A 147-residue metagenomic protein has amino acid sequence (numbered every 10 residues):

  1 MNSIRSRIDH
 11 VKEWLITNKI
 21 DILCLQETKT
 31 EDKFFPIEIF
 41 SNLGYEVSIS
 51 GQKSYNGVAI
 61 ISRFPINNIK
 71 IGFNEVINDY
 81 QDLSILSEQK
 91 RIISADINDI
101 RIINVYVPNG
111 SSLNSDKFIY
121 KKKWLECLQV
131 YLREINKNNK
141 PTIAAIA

Functional and structural regions predicted by a protein language model:
M1-I4, Y80-S84, I119-K122: Short, flexible loop segments at the rims of nucleotide/cofactor-binding pockets, characterized by
M1-R7, I102, I146: Amphipathic alpha-helical repeat scaffolds
I4-I16: Short, acidic/polar
E13-L15, I39-L43, I119-Y120: Glycine-rich, phosphate-binding/catalytic loops in enzymes
L15-K33, I102, L132-A147: Active-site beta-strand/loop signature of hydrolases that rely on acidic residues for catalysis
E27-E31, F35-S112: Structured beta-strand-rich core segments of catalytic domains in phosphoester-bond hydrolases
L113-K117: A short acidic/glycine-rich loop-to-helix N-cap element
F118-K140: A long, amphipathic alpha-helix that forms part of the scaffold/cap immediately adjacent to metal-dependent active
